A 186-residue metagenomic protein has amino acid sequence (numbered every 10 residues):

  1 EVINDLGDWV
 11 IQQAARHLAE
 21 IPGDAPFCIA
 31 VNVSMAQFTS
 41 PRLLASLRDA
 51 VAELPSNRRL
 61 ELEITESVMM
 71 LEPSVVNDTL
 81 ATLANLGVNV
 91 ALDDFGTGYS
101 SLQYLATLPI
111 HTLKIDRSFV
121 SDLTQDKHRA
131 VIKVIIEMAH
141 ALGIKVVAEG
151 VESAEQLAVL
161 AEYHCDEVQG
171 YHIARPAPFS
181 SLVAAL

Functional and structural regions predicted by a protein language model:
E1-N4, Q12, I136-M138, L157: Short intrinsically disordered, low-complexity coil segments enriched in acidic
V2-V76, G150: Catalytic core of bacterial c-di-GMP phosphodiesterases, primarily the EAL and HD-GYP domains, capturing alpha-helical
S34-P41, R59-S74, L86-L186: EAL-family c-di-GMP phosphodiesterase catalytic domain
T79: Conserved functional hotspot residues or short segments at active or partner-binding sites across diverse domains
